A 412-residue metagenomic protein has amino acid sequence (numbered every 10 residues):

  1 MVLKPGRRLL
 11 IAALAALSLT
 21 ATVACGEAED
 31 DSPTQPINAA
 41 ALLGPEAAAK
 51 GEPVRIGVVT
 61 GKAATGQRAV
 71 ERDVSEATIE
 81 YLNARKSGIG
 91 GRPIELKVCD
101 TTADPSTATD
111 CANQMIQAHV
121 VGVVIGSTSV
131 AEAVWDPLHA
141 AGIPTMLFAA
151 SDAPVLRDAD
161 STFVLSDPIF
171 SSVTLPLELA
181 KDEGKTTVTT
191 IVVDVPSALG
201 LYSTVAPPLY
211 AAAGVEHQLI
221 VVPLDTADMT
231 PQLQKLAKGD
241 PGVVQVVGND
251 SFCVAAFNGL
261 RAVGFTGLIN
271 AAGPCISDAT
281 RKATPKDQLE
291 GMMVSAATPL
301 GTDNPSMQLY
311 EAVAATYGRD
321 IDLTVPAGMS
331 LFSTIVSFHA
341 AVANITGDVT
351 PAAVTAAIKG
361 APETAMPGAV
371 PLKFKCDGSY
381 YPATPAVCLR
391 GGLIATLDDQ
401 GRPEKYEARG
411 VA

Functional and structural regions predicted by a protein language model:
M1-V23: Sec-dependent bacterial lipoprotein signal peptides
P5, D30, Q67-D73, K86-L156 (+1 more regions): Beta-alpha junction/loop-to-helix N-cap segments that form part of ligand/metal-binding clefts
C25-T34: Bacterial lipoprotein signal-peptidase II cleavage site
P36-A77, D100-P105, T128, V193-G200 (+1 more regions): Extracytoplasmic "Venus flytrap"
V120-V221, L268-K286: Extracytoplasmic ligand/sensor domains, especially the bilobed periplasmic-binding protein
A141, Y202-A297: Extracellular/periplasmic bilobed ligand-binding domains
G259-S333, E404, R409-V411: Extracellular/periplasmic periplasmic-binding protein-like sensory domains
Y317, I321-V325, A340-Q400: Segments of small-molecule ligand-sensing domains
